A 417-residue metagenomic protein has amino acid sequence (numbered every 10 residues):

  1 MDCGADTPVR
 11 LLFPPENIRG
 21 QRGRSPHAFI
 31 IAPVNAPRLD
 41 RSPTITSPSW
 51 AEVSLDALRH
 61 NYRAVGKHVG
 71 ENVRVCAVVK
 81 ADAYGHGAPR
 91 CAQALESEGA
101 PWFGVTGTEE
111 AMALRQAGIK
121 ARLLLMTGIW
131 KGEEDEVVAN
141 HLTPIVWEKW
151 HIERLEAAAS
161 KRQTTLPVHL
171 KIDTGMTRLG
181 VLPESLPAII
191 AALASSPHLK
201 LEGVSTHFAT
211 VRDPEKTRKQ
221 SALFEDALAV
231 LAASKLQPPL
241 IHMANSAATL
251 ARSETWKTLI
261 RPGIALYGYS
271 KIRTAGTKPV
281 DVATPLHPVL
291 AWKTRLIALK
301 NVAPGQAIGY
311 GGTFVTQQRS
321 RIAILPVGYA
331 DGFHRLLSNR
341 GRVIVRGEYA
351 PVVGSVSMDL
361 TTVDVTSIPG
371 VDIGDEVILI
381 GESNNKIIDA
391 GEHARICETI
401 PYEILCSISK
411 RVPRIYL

Functional and structural regions predicted by a protein language model:
G4-T7, Q21, S42: Intrinsic, low-complexity polybasic segments
L11-L12, L39: Leucine-biased recognition of intrinsically disordered, low-complexity hydrophobic segments
I30, V34-L55, R59, R63 (+8 more regions): Active-site anion/phosphate-binding pocket segments in diverse small-molecule metabolic enzymes
N35-R38, I45, S49-E52, A57-H60 (+2 more regions): Active-site-proximal beta-alpha core segment in soluble small-molecule metabolic enzymes
